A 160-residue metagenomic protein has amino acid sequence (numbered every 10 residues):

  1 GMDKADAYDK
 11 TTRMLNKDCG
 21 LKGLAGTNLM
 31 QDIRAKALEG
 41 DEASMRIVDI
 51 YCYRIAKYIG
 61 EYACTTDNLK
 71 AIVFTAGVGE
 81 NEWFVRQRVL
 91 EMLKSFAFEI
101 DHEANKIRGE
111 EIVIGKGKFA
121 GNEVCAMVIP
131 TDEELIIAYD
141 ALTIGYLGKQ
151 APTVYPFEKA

Functional and structural regions predicted by a protein language model:
G1-M2, T143: Short glycine/serine- and small hydrophobic-enriched flexible loop segments
M2-I47: A mobile "lid/hinge" subdomain adjacent to the ATP/sugar-phosphate binding pocket shared across diverse ATP-dependent
L21, G77-E80: Gly/Ser/Thr-rich helix-start
M45, D49-D67, G79-K159: Internal helix-turn-beta structural module
F74: Structured binding elements
